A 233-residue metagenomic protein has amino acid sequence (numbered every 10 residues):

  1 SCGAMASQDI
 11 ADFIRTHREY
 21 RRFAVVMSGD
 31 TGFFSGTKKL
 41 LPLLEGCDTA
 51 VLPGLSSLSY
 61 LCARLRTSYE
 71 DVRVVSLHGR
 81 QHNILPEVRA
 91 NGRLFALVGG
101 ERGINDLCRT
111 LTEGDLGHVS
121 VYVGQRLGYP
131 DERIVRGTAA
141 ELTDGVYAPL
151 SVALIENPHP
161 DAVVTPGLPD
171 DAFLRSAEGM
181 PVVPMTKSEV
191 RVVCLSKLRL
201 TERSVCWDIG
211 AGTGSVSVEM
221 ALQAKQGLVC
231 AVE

Functional and structural regions predicted by a protein language model:
S1, K197, T201: Glycine-rich, flexible N-terminal cofactor/catalytic loop recognition
S1-A50, S59, L228-E233: Class I S-adenosyl-L-methionine
Q8, R21-F23, N91-V183: A contiguous loop/helix-start segment that scaffolds small-molecule binding in enzyme catalytic cores
I10-R18, N83-R89, T143-D144: Short amphipathic alpha-helix with an adjacent loop that forms part of the alpha/beta core around
Y20, N91, R203, Q226: Phosphate-coordination loops involved in phosphoryl transfer and adenosine-cofactor binding
S28-G92: Class I SAM-dependent methyltransferase SAM-binding "motif I" and its flanking Rossmann-like core
R203-G212: Conserved class I S-adenosyl-L-methionine
T213-K225: Conserved SAM-binding loop of SAM-dependent methyltransferases across substrates and taxa, primarily the Class I
